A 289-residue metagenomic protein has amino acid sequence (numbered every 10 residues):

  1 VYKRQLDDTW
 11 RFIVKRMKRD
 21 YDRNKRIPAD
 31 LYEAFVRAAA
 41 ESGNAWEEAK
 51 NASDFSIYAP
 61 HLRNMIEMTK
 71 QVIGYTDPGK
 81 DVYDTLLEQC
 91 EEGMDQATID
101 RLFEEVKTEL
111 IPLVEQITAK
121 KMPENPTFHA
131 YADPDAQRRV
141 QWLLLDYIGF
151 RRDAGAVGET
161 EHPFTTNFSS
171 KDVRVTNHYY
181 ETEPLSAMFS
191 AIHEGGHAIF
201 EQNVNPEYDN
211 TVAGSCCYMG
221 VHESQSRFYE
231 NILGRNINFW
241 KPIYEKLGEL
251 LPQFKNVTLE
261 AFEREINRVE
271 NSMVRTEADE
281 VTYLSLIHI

Functional and structural regions predicted by a protein language model:
V1-Q5, I287-I289: Conserved small/polar residues in nucleotide/adenosyl-binding loops
K3-A59: Noncatalytic, helix-rich "gating/capping" subdomain that lines the substrate-entry/channel surface of large enzyme
F35-S186: Contiguous, non-catalytic segments that form substrate-binding/exosite surfaces or channel walls
K120, K171, N203-N210, E265-V274 (+1 more regions): Short acidic (Asp/Glu) and glycine-rich catalytic loops that position anionic groups and cofactors
F189-Q202, S226-R227: Active-site recognition of the HExxH zinc-binding catalytic motif
E201-S224: Post-HEXXH active-site segment of zinc metalloproteases
C216-Q253: Post-HExxH zinc-binding segment in Zn-dependent metallohydrolases
N238-I287: Long, amphipathic alpha-helical stalk/connector segments used for oligomerization, subunit docking, or mechanical
